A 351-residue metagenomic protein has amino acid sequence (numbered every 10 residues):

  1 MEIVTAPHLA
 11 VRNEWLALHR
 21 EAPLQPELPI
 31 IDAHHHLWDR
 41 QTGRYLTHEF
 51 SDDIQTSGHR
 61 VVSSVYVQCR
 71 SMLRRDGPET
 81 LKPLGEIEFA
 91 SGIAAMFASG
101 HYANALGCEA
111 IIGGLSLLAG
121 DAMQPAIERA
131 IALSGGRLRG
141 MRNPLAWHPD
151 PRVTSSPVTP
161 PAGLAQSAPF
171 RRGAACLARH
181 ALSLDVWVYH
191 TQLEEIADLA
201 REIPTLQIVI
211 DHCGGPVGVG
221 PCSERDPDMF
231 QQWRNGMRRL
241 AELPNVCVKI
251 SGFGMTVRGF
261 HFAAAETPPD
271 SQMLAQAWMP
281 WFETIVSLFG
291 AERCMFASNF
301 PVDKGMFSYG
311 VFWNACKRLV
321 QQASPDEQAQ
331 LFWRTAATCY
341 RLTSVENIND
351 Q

Functional and structural regions predicted by a protein language model:
M1-P29, Y45-D53, V62-S63, E283-T284 (+2 more regions): Mid-to-C-terminal alpha-helical segments outside catalytic/metal-binding sites
E2-H180, A200, G220-E224: Mid-domain alpha/beta scaffold segments of enzyme catalytic cores
A6-H8, P161-M295: Catalytic pocket-lining loop regions of alpha/beta-barrel enzymes, especially the amidohydrolase/enolase/GH5 lineages
D32, H212, N299: Acidic active-site catalytic centers that drive phospho-/nucleotidyl reactions and related ester hydrolyses
W38, Y66, F89, G114 (+8 more regions): Tryptophan-centric aromatic hotspots in well-structured domains and transmembrane helices
R70-S71, L117, L145-W147, V188-Q192 (+3 more regions): Active-site-proximal loop/turn and secondary-structure-junction residues that shape catalytic pockets, frequently
T80-A95, P125-L133, E195-V209, A263-W281 (+1 more regions): Short, electropositive alpha-helical surface patch
F97-N104, S134-G135, E202-Q207, L243 (+2 more regions): Short helix-capping segments at alpha-helix termini
